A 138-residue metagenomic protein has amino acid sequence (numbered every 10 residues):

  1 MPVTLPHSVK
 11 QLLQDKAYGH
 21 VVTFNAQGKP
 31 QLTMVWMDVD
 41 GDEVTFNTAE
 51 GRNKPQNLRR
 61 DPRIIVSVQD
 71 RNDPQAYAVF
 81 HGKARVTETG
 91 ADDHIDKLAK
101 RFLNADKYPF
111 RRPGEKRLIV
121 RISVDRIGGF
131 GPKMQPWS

Functional and structural regions predicted by a protein language model:
M1-Y18, S138: Extreme N-terminal tail/first-helix region
P2-T4, A76-S138: Charged, gly/pro-rich active-site loop segments
V3-H7, Q31, A49-N53, P113: Residues at secondary-structure transition points
K10-Q11, W36, Q56, F110-R112: Short secondary-structure boundary/capping segments
A17-E50, Q56-L58, I64-V68, Y77-V79: Short beta-strand segments
A49, D70-R71, V124-D125: Short secondary-structure boundary segments
R52-K54, D73, P136-W137: Short, surface-exposed beta-strand-loop junctions and turns on beta-sheet-rich folds
